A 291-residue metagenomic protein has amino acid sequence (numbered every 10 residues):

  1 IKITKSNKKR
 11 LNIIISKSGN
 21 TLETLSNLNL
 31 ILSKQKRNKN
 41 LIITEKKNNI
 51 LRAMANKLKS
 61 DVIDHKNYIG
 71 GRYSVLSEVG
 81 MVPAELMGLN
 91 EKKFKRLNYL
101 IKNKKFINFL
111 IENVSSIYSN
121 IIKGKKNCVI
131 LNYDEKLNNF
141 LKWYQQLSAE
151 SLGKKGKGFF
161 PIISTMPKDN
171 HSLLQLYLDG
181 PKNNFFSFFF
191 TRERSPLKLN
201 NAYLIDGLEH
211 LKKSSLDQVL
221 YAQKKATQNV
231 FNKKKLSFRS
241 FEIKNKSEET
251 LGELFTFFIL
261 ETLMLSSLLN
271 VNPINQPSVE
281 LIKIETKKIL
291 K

Functional and structural regions predicted by a protein language model:
I1-F106, I284: Glycine-rich phosphate-binding loops that contact phosphosugars or nucleotide phosphates
K2, N20-L22, N48-R52, R72 (+4 more regions): Flexible loop/turn segments at secondary-structure boundaries
N12-I14, L41-I42, I130, F186-F188 (+1 more regions): Structural beta-sheet core signal
I15-T21, P83-L89, E135-K136, R192-R194 (+2 more regions): A generic structural motif
L89-K92, N103-V230, K234: Acidic catalytic cores of enzymes that act on phosphate-bearing nucleotides/polynucleotides
M166-K168, E242-L251, N272, S278: Small/polar glycine-rich anion-binding or flexible loop at a beta-alpha turn
N232-K233, E249-M264: Short glycine/proline-rich, acidic loop/turn segments that cap or connect secondary-structure elements
V271-K291: C-terminal amphipathic alpha-helical interaction region
